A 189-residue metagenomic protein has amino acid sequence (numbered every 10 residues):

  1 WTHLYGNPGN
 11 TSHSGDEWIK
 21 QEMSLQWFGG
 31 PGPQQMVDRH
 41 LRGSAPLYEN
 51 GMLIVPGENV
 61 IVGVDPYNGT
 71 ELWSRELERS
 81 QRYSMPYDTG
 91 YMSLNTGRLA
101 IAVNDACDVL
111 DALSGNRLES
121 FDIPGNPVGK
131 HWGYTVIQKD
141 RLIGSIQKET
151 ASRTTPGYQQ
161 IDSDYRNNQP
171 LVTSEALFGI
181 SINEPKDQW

Functional and structural regions predicted by a protein language model:
T2, S12-G15, D65-P66, P86 (+2 more regions): Short, solvent-exposed loop/turn and secondary-structure capping segments
T2-P31, D164-F178: Blade/loop signatures of beta-propeller domains
G29-P31, R75-R79, F121-G125: Short loop/turn motifs that cap or connect beta-strands within the blades of beta-propeller-type repeat domains
V37-I61, Y83-D108, G125-L177: Repeat-blade elements of multi-bladed beta-propeller folds
G57-L77, D111: Beta-propeller domains
P66-N68, D111-G115, S181-P185: Short loop/turn segments that connect beta-strands within beta-propeller blades
T70-W73, N116-E119, Q188-W189: A structural motif specific to WD40 beta-propellers
E175-W189: Extended amphipathic secondary-structure runs
